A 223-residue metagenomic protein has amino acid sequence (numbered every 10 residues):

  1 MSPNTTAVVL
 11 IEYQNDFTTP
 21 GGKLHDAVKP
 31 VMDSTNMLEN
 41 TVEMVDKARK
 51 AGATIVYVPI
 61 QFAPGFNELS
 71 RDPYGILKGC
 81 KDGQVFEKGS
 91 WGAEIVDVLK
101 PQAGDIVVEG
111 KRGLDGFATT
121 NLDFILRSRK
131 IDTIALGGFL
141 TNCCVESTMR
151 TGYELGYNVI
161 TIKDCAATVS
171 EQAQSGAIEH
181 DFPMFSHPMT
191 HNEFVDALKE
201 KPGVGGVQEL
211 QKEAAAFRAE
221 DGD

Functional and structural regions predicted by a protein language model:
M1-A7, E43-A51, A63, E68 (+1 more regions): Active-site-adjacent betaalpha module
N4-T6, G22-A48, A53-I55: A short alpha/beta connector and helix-capping loop motif
V9-E12: N-terminal nucleotide-binding beta1-loop-alpha1 segment
Q14-P20: Short acidic, Gly/Ser-rich segments with clustered Asp/Glu that frequently serve as metal-coordination loops in enzyme
P20-G21, E68-L69: Short, solvent-exposed loop/turn and secondary-structure capping segments
G22-K29, P73-K81: Short glycine/proline- and charge-enriched loop/turn segments that cap or connect secondary-structure elements
